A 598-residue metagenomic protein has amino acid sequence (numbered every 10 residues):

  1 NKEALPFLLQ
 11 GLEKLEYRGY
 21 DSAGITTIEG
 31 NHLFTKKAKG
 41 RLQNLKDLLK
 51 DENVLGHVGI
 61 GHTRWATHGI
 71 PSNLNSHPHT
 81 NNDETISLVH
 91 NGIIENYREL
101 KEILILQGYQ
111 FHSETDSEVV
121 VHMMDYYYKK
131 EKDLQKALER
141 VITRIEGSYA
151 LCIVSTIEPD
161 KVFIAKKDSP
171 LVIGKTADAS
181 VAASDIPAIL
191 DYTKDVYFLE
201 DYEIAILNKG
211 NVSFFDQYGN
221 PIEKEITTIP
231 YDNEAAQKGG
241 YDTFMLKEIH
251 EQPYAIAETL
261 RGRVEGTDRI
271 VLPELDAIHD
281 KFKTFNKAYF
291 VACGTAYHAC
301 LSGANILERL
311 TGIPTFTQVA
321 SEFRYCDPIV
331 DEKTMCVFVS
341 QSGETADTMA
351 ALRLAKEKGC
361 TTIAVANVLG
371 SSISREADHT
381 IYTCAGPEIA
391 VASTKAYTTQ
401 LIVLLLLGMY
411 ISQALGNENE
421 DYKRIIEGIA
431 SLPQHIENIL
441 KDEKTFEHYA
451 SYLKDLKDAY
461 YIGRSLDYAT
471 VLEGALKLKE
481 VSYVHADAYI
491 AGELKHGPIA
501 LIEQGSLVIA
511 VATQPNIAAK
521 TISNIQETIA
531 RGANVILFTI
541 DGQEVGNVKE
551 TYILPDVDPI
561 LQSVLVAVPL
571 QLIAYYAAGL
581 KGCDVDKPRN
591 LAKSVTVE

Functional and structural regions predicted by a protein language model:
N1-D242, A257-T284, Y325, E437-L440 (+1 more regions): Conserved short alpha-helical segments that host acidic/polar catalytic motifs at enzyme active sites
G11-L15, S76, L106, K167-P170 (+7 more regions): Short, solvent-exposed amphipathic alpha-helical segments in soluble enzyme and RNA/protein-processing domains
G61-L74, G266-H279, G303-V339, T345 (+1 more regions): Glycine-rich oxoanion-binding loops at beta->alpha junctions
P78-T80, F163-I164, V196-Y197, I204-I206 (+11 more regions): Replace "in large, NTP-powered and nucleic-acid-processing enzymes" with "in large, NTP-powered factors and other
I145-A179, K454-E480, I517, I522: Acidic/histidine-rich
Q252-I256, L260-Y289, H379-L507, G579-E598: Active-site phosphate/pyrophosphate-binding segments
D280-N417, Y422-S431, V511-L554, I573 (+1 more regions): Glycine-rich phosphate-binding loops that contact phosphosugars or nucleotide phosphates
N547, V557-E598: Generic C-terminus detector
